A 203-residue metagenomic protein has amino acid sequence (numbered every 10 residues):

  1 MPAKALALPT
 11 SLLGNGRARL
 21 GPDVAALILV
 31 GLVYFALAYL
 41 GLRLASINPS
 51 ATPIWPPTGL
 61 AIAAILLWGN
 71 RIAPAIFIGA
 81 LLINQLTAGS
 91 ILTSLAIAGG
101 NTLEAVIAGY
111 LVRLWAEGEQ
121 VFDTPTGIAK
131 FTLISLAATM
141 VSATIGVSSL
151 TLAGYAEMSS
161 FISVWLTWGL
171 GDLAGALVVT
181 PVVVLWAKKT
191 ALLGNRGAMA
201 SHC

Functional and structural regions predicted by a protein language model:
P2-P53, L60-S159, V179-C203: Short helix-perturbing small/polar motifs within transmembrane alpha-helices
T58, G118, W168-G171: Enriched - but not universal
I91, K130, F161-A174: Short aromatic-rich membrane-water interface segments that cap or initiate transmembrane helices in multi-pass membrane
